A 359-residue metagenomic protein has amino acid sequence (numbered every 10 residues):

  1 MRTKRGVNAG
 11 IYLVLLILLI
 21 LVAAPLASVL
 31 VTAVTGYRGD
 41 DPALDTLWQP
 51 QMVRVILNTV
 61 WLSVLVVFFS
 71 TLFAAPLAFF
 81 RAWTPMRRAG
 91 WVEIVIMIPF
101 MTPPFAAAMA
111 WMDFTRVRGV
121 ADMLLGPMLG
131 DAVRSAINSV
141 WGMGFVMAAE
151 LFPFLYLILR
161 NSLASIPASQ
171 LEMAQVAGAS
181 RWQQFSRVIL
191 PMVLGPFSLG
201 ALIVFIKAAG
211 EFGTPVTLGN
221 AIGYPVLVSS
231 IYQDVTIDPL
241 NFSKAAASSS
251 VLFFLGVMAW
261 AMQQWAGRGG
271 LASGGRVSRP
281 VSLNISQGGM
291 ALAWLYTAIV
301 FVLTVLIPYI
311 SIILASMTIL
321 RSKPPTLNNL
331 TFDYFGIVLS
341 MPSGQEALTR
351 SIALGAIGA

Functional and structural regions predicted by a protein language model:
M1, D40-W48, L330-L339: A short amphipathic helical element positioned immediately N-terminal to and/or at the very start of a transmembrane
R5-Y37, P50-A164, M192-G213, T217-G219 (+3 more regions): Membrane-water interface segments at the C-terminal ends of transmembrane alpha-helices in multi-pass inner-membrane
D113, G213-P239, P324-N328: Glycine-rich helix-loop "coupling/hinge" segments at transmembrane-helix boundaries in multipass transporters
I166-S169: Short glycine/proline-centered loop/turn elements that form peptide/ligand docking sites
A177-A179, P191: Glycine/proline-centered hinge or cleavage motifs at structural transition points of membrane proteins
A266-Y296: Flexible interhelical linker loops that connect adjacent transmembrane helices in multi-pass membrane transporters
